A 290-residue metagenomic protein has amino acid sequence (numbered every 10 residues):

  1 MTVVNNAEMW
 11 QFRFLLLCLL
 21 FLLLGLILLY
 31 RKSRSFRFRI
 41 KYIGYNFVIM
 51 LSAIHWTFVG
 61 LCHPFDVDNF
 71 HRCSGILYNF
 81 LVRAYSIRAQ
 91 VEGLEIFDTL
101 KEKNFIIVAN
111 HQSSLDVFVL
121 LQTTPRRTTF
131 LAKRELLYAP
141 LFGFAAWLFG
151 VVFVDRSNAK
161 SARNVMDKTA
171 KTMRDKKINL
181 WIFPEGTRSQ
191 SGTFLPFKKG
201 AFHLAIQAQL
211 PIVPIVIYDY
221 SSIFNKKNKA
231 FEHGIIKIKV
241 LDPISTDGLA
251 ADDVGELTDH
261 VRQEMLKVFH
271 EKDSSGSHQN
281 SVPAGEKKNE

Functional and structural regions predicted by a protein language model:
T2-N104: Membrane-anchoring hydrophobic helices of lipid-metabolizing enzymes
V3-A7, F14-L20, R163-E290: Non-catalytic C-terminal accessory region of glycerolipid acyltransferases and related lyso-lipid remodeling enzymes
S52-I76, A84, T99-A159: Catalytic core of membrane glycerolipid acyltransferases/transacylases, capturing the structured, soluble-facing
N79, F118, F202-H203: Active-site phosphate/pyrophosphate- and oxyanion-stabilizing loops and adjacent acidic/basic residues in soluble
S86-R88, R127, L148, K177 (+1 more regions): A generic structural signal for alpha->beta connector loops
V91, I107, F130-L131, I238-V240: Generic preference for hydrophobic
I96-T99, Y138, A159-A162, I244-L249: A short acidic, often aromatic-flanked loop/helix-cap motif at beta-alpha or helix-coil junctions that lines enzyme
